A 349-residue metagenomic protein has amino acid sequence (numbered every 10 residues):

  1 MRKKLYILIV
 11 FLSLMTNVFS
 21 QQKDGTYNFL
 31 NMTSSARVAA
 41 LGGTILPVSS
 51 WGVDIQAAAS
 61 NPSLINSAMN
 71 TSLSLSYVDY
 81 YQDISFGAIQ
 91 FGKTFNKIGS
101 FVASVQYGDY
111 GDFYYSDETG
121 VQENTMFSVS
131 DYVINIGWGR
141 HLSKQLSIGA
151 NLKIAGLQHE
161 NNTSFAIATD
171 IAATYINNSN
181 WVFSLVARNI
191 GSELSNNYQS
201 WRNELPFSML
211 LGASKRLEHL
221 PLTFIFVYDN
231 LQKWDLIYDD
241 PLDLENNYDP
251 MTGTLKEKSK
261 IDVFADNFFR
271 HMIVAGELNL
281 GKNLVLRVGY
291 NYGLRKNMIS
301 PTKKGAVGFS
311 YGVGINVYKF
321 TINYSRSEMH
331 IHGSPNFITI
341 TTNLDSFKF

Functional and structural regions predicted by a protein language model:
M1-L5, K144: Positively charged n-region of N-terminal signal peptides that target proteins for export
K4-M15: Sec-dependent N-terminal signal peptides
T16-S20: Sec/Tat signal peptide C-region and signal peptidase I cleavage site
Q21-F349: Subset of outer-membrane beta-barrel
